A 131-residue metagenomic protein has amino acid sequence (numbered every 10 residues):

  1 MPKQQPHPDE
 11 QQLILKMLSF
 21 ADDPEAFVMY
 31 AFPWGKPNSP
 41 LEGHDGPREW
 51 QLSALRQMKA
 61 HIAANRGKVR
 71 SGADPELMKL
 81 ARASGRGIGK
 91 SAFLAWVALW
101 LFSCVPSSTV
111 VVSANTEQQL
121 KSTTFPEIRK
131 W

Functional and structural regions predicted by a protein language model:
P2-W131: Phosphate/NTP-binding elements of NTP-utilizing enzymes
